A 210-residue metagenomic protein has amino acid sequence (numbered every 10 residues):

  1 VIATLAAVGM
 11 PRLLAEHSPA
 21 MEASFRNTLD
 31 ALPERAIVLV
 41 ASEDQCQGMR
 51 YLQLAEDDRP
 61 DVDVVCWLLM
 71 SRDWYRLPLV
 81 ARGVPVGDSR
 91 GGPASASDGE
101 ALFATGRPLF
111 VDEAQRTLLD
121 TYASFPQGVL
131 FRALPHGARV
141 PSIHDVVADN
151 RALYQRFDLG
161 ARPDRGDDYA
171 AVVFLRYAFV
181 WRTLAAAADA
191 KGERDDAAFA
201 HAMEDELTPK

Functional and structural regions predicted by a protein language model:
V1-S18, T208-K210: Transmembrane alpha-helical segments
H17-T28: A short, well-structured juxtamembrane/interface segment
R26-I37, A41, Q47-R50, E56-K210: C-terminal luminal/periplasmic domains and tails of membrane-associated envelope-modifying transferases
